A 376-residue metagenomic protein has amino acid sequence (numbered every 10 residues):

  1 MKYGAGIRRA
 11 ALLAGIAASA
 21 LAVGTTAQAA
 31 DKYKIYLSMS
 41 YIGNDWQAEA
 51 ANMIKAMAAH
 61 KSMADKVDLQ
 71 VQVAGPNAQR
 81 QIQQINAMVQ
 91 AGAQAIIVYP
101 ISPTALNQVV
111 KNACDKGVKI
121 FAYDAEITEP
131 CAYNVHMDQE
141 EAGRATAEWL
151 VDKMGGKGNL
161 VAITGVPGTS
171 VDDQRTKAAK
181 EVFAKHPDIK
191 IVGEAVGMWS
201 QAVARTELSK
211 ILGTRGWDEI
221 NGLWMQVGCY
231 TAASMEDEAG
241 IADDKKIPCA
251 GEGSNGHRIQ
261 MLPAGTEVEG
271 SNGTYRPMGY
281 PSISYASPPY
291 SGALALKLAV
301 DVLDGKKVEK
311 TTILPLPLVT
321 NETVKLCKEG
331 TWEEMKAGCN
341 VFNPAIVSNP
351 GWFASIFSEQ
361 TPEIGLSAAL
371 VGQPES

Functional and structural regions predicted by a protein language model:
M1-A14: Bacterial N-terminal signal peptides that target proteins for export
Y3-G6, Q28-S376: A residue-level marker of the well-folded mature domains of exported/periplasmic proteins
L13-A22: Bacterial N-terminal signal peptides
G24-T26: N-terminal signal peptide c-region/cleavage motif recognized by signal peptidases
